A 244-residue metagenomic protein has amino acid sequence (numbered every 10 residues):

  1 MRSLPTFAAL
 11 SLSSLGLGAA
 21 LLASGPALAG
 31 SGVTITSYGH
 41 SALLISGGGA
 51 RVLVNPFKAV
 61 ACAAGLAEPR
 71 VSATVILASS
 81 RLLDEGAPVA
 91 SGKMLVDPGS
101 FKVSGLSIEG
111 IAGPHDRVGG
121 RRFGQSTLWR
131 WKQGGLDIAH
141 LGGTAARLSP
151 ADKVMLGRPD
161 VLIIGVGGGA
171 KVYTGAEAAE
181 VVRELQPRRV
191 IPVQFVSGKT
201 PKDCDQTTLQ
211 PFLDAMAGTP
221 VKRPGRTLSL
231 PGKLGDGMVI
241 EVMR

Functional and structural regions predicted by a protein language model:
M1-A19: Bacterial N-terminal signal peptides that target proteins for export
S24-G25: N-terminal signal peptide c-region/cleavage motif recognized by signal peptidases
L28-S46: Short N-terminal segments immediately surrounding and downstream of signal-peptide cleavage
G30, D84-G135, A217-G235: Metallo-beta-lactamase
T34-S37, R51-F57, S107-G113, R130 (+3 more regions): Active-site-proximal beta-strand elements of phosphoester/diester hydrolases
L44-P98, E109-S126, T144-M155: Pre-active-site segment of Zn-dependent metallo-hydrolases
S107, F123, R189-R244: Binuclear metal-ion centers of metallo-dependent hydrolases, dominated by the metallo-beta-lactamase
R117-L185: Active-site-proximal loop/helix segments of hydrolase catalytic cores
